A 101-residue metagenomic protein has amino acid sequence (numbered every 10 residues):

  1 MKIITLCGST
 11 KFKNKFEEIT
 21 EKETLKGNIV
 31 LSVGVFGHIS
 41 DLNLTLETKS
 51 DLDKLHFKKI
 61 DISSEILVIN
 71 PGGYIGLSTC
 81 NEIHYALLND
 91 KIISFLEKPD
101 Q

Functional and structural regions predicted by a protein language model:
M1-Q101: Conserved catalytic or regulatory cores that recognize and/or transform ribose-phosphate-containing ligands
